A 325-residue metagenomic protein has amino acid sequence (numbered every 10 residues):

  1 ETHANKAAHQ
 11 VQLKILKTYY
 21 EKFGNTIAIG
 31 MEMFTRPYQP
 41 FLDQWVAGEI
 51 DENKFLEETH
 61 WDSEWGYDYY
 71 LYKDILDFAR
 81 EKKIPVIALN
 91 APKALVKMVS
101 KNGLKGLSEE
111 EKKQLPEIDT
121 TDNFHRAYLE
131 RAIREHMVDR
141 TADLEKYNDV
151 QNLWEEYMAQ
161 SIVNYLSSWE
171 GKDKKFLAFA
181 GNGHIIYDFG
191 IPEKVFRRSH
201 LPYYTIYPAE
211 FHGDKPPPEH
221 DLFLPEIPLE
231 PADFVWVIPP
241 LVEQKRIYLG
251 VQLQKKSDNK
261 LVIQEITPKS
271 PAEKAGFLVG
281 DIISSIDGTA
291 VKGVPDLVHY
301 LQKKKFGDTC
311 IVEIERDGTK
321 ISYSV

Functional and structural regions predicted by a protein language model:
T2-G24: Zymogen propeptides
T2-N5, F34-Y38, P92-V96, N182-I185 (+2 more regions): Solvent-exposed loop/turn segments at secondary-structure junctions within structured extracellular/periplasmic domains
K22, Q39-W169: A substrate-binding/cap region within the structured catalytic cores of diverse enzymes
I27-F34, T205-P208: Short internal beta-strands
Y187-D233: Extended hydrophobic/aromatic segments used for targeting, binding, or gating
P225-P268, K303, S324-V325: PDZ/PDZ-like peptide-tail recognition elements
A272-V294: Conserved PDZ fold ligand-binding element
L278, S284, H299-V325: PDZ-domain C-terminal substructure recognizer with occasional recognition of PDZ-binding tails
